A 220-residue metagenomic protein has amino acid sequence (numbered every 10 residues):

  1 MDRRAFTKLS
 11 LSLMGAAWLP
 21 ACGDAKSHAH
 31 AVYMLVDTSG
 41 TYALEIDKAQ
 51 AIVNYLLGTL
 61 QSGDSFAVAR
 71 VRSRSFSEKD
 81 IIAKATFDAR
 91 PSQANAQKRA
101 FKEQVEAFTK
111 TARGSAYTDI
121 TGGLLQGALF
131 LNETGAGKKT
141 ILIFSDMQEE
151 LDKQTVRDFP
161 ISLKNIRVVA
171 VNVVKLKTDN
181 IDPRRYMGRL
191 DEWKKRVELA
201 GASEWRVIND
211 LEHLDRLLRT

Functional and structural regions predicted by a protein language model:
R3-T7: N-terminal export leaders
G23-D24: Bacterial signal peptide processing site
H28-A89, T140-L142, I208-L214: Von Willebrand factor
H30, G114-N165: Exposed acidic/Ser/Thr-rich ligand/metal-binding surfaces
Y42-E45, F76-K79, E149-T155, K177-N180 (+1 more regions): Extracytoplasmic/secreted cell-surface and envelope-processing proteins
D88-K138, V174-L176: Von Willebrand factor
Q148-E192: VWA/integrin I-like adhesion module and closely mimicked acidic/polar interface patches used
G188-T220: C-terminal helix of von Willebrand factor
